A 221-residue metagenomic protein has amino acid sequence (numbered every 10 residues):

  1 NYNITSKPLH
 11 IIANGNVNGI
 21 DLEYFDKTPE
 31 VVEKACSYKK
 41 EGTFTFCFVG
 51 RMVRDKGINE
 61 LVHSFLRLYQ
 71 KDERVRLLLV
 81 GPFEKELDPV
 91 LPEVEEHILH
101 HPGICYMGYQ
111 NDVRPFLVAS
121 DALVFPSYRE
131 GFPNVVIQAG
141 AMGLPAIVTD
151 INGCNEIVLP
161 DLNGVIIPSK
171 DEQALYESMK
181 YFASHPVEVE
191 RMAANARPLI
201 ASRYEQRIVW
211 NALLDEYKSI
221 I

Functional and structural regions predicted by a protein language model:
N1-V31: Donor nucleotide-sugar binding/catalytic pocket of nucleotide-sugar-dependent glycosyltransferases
L22-K40, P92-V94: A short helix/loop element that forms part of the nucleotide-sugar donor recognition site in Leloir-type
K40-K56, V62-F65, L78: Conserved donor-binding/catalytic core segment of Leloir-type glycosyltransferases
Q70, R76-P102, M107, E188: Short, structured helix-loop element that forms part of the nucleotide-activated donor/catalytic region
Y109, Y128: Aromatic "clamp/platform" in nucleotide-sugar-dependent glycosyltransferases that forms part of the donor/acceptor
P145-V148, V158: Short hydrophobic beta-strand element within catalytic cores of glycosyltransferases and related nucleotide-activated
P160-D161, V165-E172, Y181-P186: Conserved acidic donor-binding segment of nucleotide-sugar-dependent glycosyltransferases
A174, Y181, E188-R203, V209-D215: A short, well-ordered alpha-helix in the C-terminal region of glycosyltransferases
